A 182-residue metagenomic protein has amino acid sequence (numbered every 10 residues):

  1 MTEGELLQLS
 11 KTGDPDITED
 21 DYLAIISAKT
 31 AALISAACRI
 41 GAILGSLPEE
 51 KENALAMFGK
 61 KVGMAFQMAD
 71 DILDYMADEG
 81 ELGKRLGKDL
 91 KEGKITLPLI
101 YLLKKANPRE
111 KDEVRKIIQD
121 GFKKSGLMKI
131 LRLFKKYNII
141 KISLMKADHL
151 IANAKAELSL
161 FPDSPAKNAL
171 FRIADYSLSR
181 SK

Functional and structural regions predicted by a protein language model:
M1-K182: All-alpha prenyltransferase/terpene-synthase fold signal
